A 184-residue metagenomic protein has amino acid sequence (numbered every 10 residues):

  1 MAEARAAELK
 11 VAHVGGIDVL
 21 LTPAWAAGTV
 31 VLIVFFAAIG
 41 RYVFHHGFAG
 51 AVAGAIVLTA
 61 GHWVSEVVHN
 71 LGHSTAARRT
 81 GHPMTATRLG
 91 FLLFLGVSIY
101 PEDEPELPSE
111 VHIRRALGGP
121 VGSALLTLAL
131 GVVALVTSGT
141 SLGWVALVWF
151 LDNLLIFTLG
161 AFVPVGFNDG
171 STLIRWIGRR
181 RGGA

Functional and structural regions predicted by a protein language model:
M1-A184: Hydrophobic transmembrane alpha-helices and their immediate loop junctions in multi-pass integral membrane proteins
